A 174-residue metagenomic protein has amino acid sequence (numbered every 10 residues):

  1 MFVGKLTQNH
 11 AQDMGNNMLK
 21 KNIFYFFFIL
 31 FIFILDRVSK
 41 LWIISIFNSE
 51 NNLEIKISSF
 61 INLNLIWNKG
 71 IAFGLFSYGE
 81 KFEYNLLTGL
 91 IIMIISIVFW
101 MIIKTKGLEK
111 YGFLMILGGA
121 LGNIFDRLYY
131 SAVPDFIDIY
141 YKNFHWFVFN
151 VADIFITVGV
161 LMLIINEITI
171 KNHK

Functional and structural regions predicted by a protein language model:
F2-K174: Alpha-helical transmembrane bundles and membrane-interface segments of multipass inner-membrane proteins
